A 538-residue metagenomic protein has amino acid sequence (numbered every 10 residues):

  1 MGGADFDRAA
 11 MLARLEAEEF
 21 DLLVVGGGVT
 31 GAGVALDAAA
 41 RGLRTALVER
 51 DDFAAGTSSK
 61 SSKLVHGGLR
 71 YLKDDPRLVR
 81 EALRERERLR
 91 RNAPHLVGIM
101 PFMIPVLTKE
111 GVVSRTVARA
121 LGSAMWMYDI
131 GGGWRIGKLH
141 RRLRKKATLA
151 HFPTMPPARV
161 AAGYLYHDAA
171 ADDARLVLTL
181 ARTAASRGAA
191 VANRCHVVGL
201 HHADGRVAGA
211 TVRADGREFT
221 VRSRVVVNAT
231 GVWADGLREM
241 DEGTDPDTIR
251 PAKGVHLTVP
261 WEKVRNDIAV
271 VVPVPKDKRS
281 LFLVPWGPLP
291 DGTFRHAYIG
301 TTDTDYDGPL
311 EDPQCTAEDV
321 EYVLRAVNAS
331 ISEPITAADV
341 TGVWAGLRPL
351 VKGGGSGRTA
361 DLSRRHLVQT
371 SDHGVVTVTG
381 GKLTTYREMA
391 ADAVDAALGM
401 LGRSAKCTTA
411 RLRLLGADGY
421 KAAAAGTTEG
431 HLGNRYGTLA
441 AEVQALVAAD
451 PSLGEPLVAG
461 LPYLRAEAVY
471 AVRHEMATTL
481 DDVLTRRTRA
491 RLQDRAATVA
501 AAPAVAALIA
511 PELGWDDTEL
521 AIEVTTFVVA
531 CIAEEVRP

Functional and structural regions predicted by a protein language model:
M1-L22, D37-R41: Extreme N-terminal leader/targeting segments of oxidoreductases
M11-R14, E18-E19, D51, L96 (+11 more regions): C-terminal accessory subdomains/tails of enzymes that are appended
E18-F20, G216-V225: Core beta-strand elements of the Rossmann-like FAD/NAD(P) dinucleotide-binding domain in flavoenzyme oxidoreductases
G26-G28, R50: Glycine-rich Rossmann-fold phosphate-binding loop(s) that bind the pyrophosphate of adenine dinucleotide cofactors
G31: N-terminal Rossmann-fold NAD(P) dinucleotide-binding loop
A39-S59: Glycine-rich FAD pyrophosphate-binding loop
S62-H151, S280-L281: Dinucleotide-binding Rossmann-like beta1-alpha1 core, especially the glycine-rich loop that anchors the ADP
N193-A208: A conserved short coil-to-beta-strand element within the FAD-binding core of flavoproteins
